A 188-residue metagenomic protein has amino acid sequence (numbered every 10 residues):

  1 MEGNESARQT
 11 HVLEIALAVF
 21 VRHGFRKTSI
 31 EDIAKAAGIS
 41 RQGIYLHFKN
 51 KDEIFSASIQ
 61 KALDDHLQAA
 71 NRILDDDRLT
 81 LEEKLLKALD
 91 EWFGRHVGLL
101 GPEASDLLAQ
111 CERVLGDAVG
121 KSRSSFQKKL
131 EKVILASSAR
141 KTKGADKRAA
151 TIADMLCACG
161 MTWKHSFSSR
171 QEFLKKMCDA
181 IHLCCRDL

Functional and structural regions predicted by a protein language model:
M1-A7: N-terminal intrinsically disordered/low-complexity leader segments
H11, I15, V19, F25-E53 (+1 more regions): Helix-turn-helix
A57, N71-G98, I152-A153: Hydrophobic alpha-helical connector segments
Q60-H66: Short, basic, alpha-helical segments at the C-terminal edge of helix-turn-helix-like DNA-binding modules
L79, R123-I152, D187-L188: Hydrophobic alpha-helical bundle segments that form small-molecule/ligand-binding pockets
K87-E131, A139, H165: Short secondary-structure transition hinges
A104-A109, G116, G120, S138-L183: Hydrophobic/aromatic-rich alpha-helical bundle segments in the mid-to-C-terminal region
